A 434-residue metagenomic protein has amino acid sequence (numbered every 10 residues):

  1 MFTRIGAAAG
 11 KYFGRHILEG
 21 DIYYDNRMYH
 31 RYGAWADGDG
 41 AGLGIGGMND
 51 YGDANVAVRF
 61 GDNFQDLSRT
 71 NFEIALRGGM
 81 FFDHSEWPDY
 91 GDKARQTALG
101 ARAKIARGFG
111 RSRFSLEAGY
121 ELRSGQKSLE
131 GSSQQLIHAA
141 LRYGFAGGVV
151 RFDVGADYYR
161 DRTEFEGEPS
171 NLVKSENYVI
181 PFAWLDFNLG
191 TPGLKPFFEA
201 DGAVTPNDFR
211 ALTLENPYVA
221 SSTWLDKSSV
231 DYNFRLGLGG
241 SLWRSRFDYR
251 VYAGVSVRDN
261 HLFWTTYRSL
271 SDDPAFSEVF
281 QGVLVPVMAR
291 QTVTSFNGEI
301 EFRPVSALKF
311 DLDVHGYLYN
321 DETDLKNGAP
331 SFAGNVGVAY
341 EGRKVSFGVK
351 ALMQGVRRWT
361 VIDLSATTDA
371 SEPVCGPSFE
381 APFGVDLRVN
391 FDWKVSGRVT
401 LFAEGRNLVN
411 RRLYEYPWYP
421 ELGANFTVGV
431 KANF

Functional and structural regions predicted by a protein language model:
M1, G20-M28, I74-F82, L116-L122 (+7 more regions): Transmembrane beta-barrel strands of outer-membrane/channel proteins
M1-Y12, L18-N71, A75-G100, K104 (+2 more regions): Flexible loop and strand-edge segments within Gram-negative outer membrane beta-barrel domains
T3-I5, M48-V56, K93-A101, G131-I137 (+7 more regions): Residues that define the transmembrane beta-barrel architecture of outer-membrane proteins
I5-K11, V56-D62, A101-R107, Y120 (+9 more regions): Residues on the lipid-exposed face of transmembrane beta-strands in outer-membrane beta-barrel proteins
F13-G20, Q65-E73, F109-L116, G147-V154 (+6 more regions): Repeated loop/turn-to-beta-strand initiation elements of outer-membrane beta-barrel proteins
R27-G33, D83-K93, S112, G125-G131 (+7 more regions): Outer-membrane beta-barrel proteins
R113-G125, E130-E168, R303, A307-D313: Surface-exposed extracellular loop regions of Gram-negative outer-membrane beta-barrel proteins
D208-K227, R258-Q291, Y317-N335, Q354-K394 (+1 more regions): Outer-membrane beta-barrel domain signature, especially the mid-to-C-terminal portions of large Gram-negative OMP
